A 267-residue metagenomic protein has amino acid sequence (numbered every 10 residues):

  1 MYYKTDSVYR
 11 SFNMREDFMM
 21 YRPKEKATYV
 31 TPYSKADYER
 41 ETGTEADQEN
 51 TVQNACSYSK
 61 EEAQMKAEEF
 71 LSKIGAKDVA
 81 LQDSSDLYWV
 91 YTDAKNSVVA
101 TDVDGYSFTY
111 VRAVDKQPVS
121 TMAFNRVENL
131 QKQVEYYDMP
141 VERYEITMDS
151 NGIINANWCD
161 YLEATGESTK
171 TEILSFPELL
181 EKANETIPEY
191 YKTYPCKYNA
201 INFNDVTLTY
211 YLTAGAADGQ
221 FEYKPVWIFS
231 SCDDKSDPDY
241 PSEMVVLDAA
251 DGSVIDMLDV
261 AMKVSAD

Functional and structural regions predicted by a protein language model:
M1-Y136, M262-A266: Preferential activation on post-signal-peptide N-terminal prodomains/segments of secreted or lumenal proteins
A67, I146, W227-D233, G252: Conserved histidines in hydrophobic membrane contexts and catalytic metal-binding motifs
V103-G105, M139-V141, E222-V226, Y240: A general secondary-structure signal for short beta-strands and their flanking turns/coil in non-transmembrane regions
V111-K116, L208-Y211, S230-D234: Generic short beta-strand segments
V114-K116, G152, L162, K235 (+1 more regions): Short loop/turn segments at secondary-structure transitions that flank enzyme active sites
P118-M139, K192-K197, D233-Y240: Intrinsically disordered, low-complexity coil segments
Y136-Y223: Charged, low-complexity helical/coil segments in non-catalytic cytosolic or luminal regions
Q220-Y223, C232-D267: C-terminal soluble interaction/assembly domains
